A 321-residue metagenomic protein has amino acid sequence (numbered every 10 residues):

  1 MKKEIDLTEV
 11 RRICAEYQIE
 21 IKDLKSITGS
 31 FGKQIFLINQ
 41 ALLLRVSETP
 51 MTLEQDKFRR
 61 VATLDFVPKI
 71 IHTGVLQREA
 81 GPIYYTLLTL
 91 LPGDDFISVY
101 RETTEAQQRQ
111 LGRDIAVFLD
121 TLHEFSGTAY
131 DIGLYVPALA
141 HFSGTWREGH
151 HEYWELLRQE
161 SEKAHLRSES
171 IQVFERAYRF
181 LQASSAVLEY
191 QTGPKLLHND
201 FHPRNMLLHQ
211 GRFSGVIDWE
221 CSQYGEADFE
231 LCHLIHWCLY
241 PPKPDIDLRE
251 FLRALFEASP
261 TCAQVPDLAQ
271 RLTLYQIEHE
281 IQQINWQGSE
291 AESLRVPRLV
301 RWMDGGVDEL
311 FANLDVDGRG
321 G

Functional and structural regions predicted by a protein language model:
K2-Y17, V75, Q108, R113 (+2 more regions): An alpha-helical support segment within catalytic cores of ATP-dependent transferases
Q18-K25: Conserved N-terminal boundary motif of the eukaryotic protein kinase catalytic domain
K25-R147: ATP-binding pocket architecture of kinase catalytic cores
K33-F36, L44, Y178-F229: Active-site acidic catalytic loop and adjacent metal/ATP-binding pocket of ATP-dependent phosphoryl transfer enzymes
L43-S47, I71-H72, L134, L196-N199 (+4 more regions): Short beta-strand segments
F229-A263, Q276-L294: Active-site activation/catalytic loop segments of kinase-like enzymes and analogous catalytic loops in related
I246, H279-G321: ATP/Mg2+ or Mg2+-diphosphate-binding catalytic cores that bind nucleotide phosphates or diphosphates via glycine-rich
L268-Y275: Alpha-helical scaffolds flanking conserved acidic
